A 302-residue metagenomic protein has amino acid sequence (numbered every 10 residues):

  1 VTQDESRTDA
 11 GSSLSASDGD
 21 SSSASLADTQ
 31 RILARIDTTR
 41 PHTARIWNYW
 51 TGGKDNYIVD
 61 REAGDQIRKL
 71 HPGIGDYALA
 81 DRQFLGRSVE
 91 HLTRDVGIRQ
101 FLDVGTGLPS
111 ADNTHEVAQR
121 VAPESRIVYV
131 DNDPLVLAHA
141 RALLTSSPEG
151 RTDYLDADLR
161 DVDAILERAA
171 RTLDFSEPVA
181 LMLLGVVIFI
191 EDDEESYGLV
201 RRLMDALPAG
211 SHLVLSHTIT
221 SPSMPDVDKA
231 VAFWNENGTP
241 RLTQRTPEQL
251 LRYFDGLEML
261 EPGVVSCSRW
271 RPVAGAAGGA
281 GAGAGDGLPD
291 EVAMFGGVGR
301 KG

Functional and structural regions predicted by a protein language model:
V1-A157, V162-D163, E167-F175: Rossmann-like AdoMet
L159-R160, A169-Y197, L203: A short SAM/SAH-binding and catalytic strip from SAM-dependent methyltransferases
V179-L183, L199, A206-T218: Conserved beta-strand signature within the Rossmann-like core of class I S-adenosyl-L-methionine
V187-F189, T218-P222: Short "lid" loop at the C-terminus of a central beta-strand within the Rossmann-like core of SAM-dependent
R202-M204, F254: Class I S-adenosylmethionine-dependent transferase superfamily signal
M224-G238: Short, glycine-/aromatic-enriched active-site segment of Class I SAM-dependent methyltransferases
P240-V264: Short alpha-helix
G263, W270-G302: Core SAM-dependent methyltransferase catalytic element
